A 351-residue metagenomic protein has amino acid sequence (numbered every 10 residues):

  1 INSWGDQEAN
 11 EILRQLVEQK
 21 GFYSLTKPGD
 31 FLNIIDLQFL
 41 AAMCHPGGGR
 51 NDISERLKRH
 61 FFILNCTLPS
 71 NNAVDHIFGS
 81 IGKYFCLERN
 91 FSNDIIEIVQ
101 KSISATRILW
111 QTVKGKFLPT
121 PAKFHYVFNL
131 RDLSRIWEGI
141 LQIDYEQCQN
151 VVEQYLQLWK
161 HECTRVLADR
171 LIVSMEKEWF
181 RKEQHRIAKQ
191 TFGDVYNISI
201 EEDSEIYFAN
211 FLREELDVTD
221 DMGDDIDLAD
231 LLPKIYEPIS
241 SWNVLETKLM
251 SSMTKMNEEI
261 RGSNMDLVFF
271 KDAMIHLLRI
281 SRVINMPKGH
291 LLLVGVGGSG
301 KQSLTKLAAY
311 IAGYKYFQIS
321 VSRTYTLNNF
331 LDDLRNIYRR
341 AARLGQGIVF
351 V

Functional and structural regions predicted by a protein language model:
I1-C44, G79-K83, R335-R339: Conserved catalytic/switch belt of AAA+ P-loop NTPases
I1-V17, R50-R59, N71-V74, F350-V351: Conserved AAA+/SF3 P-loop NTPase catalytic/coupling segment centered on the Walker-B
I12, K248, I275-R282, L304 (+1 more regions): Well-ordered alpha-helical segments embedded in enzymatic catalytic cores
I35-L40, C44, R59-F62, P69-P287: Alpha-helical lid/collar subdomain of P-loop NTPases
L37, P287-L291, Q346-I348: Pre-Walker A (Motif I) flank of P-loop NTPase domains
F62-N65, G313-V321, V349: Conserved catalytic segments around the Walker B and adjacent sensor/switch elements of P-loop NTPase domains
G289-S320, D333: Walker A/P-loop
S320-Q346: Short glycine-rich substrate-engagement loop in P-loop NTPases that contacts/grips substrate
